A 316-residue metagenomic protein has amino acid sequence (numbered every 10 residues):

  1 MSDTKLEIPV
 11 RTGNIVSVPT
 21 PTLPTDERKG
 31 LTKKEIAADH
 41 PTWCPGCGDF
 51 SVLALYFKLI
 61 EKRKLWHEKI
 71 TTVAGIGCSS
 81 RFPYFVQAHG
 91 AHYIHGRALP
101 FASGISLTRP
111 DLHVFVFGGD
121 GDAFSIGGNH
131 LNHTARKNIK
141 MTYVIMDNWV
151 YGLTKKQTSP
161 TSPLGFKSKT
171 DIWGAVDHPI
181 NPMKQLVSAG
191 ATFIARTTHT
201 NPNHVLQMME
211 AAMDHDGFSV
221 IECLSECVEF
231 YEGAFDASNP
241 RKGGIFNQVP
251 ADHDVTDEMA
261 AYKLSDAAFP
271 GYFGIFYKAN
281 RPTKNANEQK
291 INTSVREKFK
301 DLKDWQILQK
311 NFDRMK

Functional and structural regions predicted by a protein language model:
S2-K29, D39, C227-K316: Flexible, low-complexity linker and terminal segments
L23-I94: Active-site diphosphate/adenylate-binding microenvironment
D39, W66-I70, H89, T108-V114 (+5 more regions): Short coil/turn connectors at secondary-structure junctions
I76-C78, N148-V150, N201, L224-F230 (+1 more regions): Glycine-rich beta-alpha junction loops
I76-G152: Thiamine diphosphate
D111, S159-A212: Conserved thiamine diphosphate
Q157-L164, P202, M209-F218, E232-F246 (+1 more regions): Short, surface-exposed, charged loop/turn segments at secondary-structure junctions
